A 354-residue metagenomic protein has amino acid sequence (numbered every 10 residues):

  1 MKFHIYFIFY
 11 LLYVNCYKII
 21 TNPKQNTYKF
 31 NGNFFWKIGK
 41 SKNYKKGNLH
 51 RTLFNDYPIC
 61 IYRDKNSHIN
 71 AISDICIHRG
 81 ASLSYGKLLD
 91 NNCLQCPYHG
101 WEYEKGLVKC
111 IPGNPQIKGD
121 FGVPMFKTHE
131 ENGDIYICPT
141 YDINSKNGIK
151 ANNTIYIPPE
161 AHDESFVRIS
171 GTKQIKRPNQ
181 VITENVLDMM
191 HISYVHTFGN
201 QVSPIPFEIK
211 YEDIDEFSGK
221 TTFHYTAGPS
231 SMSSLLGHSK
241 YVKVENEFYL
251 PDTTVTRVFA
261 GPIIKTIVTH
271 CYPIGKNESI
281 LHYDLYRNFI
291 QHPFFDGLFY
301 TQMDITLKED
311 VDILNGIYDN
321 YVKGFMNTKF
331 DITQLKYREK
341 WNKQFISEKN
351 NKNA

Functional and structural regions predicted by a protein language model:
F3-P23: N-terminal chloroplast transit peptides
I19-W36, H50-I61, C138-Y141, P229-S230 (+1 more regions): N-terminal plastid-targeting presequences
N26-N31, Q116-K118, P159-H162: Short, conserved catalytic or adaptor-binding loops enriched in Gly and charged residues
T27-Y28, R51, K127-H129, Y272-P273 (+1 more regions): A general structural signal for short secondary-structure junctions and capping/turn motifs
Y28-F30, K40, K87, S193-S203: A short, aromatic/hydrophobic, helix- or strand-capping loop or linear motif that either lines the entrance/gate
G32-K37, K45, K105-G113, M189-V195 (+1 more regions): Short Pro/Gly-enriched beta-strand edge/turn motifs at strand-loop
K37-P159: Rieske [2Fe-2S] iron-sulfur-binding domain
I143, N147-A354: C-terminal catalytic domain of Rieske-type non-heme iron oxygenases
